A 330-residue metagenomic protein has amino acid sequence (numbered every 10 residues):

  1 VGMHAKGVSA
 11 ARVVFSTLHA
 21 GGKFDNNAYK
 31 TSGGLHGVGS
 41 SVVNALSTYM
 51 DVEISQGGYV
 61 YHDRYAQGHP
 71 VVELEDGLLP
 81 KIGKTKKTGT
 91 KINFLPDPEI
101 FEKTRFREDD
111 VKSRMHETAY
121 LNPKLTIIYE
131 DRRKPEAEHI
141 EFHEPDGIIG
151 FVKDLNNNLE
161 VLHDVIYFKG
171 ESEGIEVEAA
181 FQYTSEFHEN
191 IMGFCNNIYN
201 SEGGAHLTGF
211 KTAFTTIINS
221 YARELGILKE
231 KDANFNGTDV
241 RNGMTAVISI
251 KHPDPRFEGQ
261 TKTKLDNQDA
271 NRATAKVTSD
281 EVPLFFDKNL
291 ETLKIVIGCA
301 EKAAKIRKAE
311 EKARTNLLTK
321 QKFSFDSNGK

Functional and structural regions predicted by a protein language model:
G2-G21: Short conserved segment of the HATPase_c
V13, T17, F24-N26, T31-G33 (+3 more regions): GHKL-family ATPase ATP-binding module
